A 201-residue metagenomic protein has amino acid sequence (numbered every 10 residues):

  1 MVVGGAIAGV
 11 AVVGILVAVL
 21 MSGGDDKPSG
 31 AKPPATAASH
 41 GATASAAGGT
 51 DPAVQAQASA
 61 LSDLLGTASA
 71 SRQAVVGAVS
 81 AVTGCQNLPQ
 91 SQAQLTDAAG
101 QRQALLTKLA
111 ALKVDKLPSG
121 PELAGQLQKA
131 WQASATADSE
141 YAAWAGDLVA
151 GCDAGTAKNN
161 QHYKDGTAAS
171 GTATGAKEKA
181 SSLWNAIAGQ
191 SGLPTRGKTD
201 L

Functional and structural regions predicted by a protein language model:
M1-A44: Hydrophobic single-pass membrane-targeting/anchoring helices
A37-A58: Eukaryotic intrinsically disordered, low-complexity linkers and tails enriched in Pro/Ser/Thr/Gln/Gly
A56, A60-A133, S139, K158-D200: Alpha-helical segments in soluble extracytoplasmic regions
V149-A157: Acidic interhelical loop/turn segments
